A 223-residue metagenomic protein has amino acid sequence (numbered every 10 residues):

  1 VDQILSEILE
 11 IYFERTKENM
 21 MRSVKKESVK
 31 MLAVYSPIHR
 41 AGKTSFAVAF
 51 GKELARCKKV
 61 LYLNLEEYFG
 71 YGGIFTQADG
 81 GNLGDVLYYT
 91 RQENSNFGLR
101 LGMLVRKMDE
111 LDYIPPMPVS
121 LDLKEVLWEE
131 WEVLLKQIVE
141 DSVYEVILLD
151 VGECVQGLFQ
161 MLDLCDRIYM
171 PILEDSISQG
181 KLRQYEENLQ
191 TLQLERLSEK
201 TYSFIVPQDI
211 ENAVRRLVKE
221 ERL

Functional and structural regions predicted by a protein language model:
V1-M31: Extreme N-terminal, non-catalytic leader segments that precede Walker-type/kinase nucleotide-binding cores
V1-Q3, A78-N82, R167-Y169, K219-L223: Active-site regions of enzymes building and remodeling cell-envelope glycoconjugates
S28-E67: Walker A/P-loop phosphate-binding motif and the immediately C-terminal alpha-helix
A33-Y35, L63, P115-P116, L148-D150 (+1 more regions): Conserved beta-strand segments of the P-loop GTPase G domain that flank and frequently precede/overlap
H39-G42, P118-L127, C154-G157, E174-S178: Short acidic, S/G/P-rich loop/turn micro-motifs used as interaction or catalytic elements
C57-Y113: Phosphate-binding loop that captures ATP/GTP phosphates
S95-V105, P115-V151: Cytosolic-facing regulatory segments adjacent to core modules
Q137-R222: Conserved catalytic-core segment of NTP-binding enzymes
